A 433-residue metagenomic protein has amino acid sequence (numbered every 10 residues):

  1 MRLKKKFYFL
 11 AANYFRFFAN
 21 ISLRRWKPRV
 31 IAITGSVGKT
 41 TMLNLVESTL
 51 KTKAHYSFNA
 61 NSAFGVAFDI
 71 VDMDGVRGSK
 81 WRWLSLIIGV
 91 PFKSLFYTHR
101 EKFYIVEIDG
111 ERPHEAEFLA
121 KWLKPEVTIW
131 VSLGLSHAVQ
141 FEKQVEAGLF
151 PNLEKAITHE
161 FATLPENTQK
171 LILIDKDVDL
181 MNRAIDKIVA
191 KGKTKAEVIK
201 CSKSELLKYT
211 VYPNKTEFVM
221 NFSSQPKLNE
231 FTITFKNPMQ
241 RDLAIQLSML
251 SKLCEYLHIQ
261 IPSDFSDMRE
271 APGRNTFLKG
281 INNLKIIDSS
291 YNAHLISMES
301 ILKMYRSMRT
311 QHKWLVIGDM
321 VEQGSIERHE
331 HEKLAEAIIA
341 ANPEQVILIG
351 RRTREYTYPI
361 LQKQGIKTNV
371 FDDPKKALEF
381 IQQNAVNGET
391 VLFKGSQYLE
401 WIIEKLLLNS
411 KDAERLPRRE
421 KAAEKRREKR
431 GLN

Functional and structural regions predicted by a protein language model:
M1-A11, F15, K51-T52, Q240 (+1 more regions): ATP-dependent carboxylate-amine ligase
F17-F64, L284: Walker A (P-loop) phosphate-binding motif
I21-R24, K51-H159, A244: ATP-dependent carboxylate-amine ligase catalytic core
W26-P28, R100-E101, A120-I286, T310-Q311 (+3 more regions): Acidic, Mg2+-coordinating active-site environments of NTP-dependent enzymes
A32-T34, E107, W130-S132, D175 (+2 more regions): Short beta-strand segments
M42-L43, E115-E117, V139-Q140, N182-D186 (+4 more regions): Short glycine-/acidic-enriched loop or helix-start segments at secondary-structure transitions that form or flank
N59-S62, S132-L135, K203-L206, V370-A377 (+1 more regions): Short, acidic/turn-prone active-site loops that include or flank metal/cofactor- and phosphate-binding residues
D109-P113, V178-D179, S204, N292-A293 (+1 more regions): Short beta->alpha connector loops
